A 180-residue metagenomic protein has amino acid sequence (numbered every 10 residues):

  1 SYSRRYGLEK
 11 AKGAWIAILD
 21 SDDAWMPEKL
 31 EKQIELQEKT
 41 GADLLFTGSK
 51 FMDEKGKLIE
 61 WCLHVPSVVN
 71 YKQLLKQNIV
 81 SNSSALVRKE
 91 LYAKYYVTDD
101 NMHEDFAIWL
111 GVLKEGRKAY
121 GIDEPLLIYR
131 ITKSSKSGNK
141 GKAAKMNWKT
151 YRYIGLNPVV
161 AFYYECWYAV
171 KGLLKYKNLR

Functional and structural regions predicted by a protein language model:
S1-A11, K32: Glycine-rich, basic loop-to-helix element that forms the pyrophosphate-binding segment of sugar-nucleotide handling
E9, W61-K142: Conserved nucleotide-sugar donor-binding catalytic segment
K12, M26-P27, R88: GHKL-family ATP-binding catalytic core of two-component histidine kinases
G13, T40-A42, G116-R117: Short, high-confidence coil segments that cap the C-terminus of an alpha-helix and link into the following beta-strand
I16: Short aromatic/hydrophobic "clamp" motif used to bind/position activated sugar donors
D20-A24, G48: The conserved acidic donor/metal-binding loop of glycosyltransferases
E28-I59: Conserved donor NDP-sugar-binding/catalytic core segment of glycosyltransferases
A119, P125-L126, K133-R180: Non-catalytic, C-terminal membrane-associated alpha-helical segments of glycosyltransferases
